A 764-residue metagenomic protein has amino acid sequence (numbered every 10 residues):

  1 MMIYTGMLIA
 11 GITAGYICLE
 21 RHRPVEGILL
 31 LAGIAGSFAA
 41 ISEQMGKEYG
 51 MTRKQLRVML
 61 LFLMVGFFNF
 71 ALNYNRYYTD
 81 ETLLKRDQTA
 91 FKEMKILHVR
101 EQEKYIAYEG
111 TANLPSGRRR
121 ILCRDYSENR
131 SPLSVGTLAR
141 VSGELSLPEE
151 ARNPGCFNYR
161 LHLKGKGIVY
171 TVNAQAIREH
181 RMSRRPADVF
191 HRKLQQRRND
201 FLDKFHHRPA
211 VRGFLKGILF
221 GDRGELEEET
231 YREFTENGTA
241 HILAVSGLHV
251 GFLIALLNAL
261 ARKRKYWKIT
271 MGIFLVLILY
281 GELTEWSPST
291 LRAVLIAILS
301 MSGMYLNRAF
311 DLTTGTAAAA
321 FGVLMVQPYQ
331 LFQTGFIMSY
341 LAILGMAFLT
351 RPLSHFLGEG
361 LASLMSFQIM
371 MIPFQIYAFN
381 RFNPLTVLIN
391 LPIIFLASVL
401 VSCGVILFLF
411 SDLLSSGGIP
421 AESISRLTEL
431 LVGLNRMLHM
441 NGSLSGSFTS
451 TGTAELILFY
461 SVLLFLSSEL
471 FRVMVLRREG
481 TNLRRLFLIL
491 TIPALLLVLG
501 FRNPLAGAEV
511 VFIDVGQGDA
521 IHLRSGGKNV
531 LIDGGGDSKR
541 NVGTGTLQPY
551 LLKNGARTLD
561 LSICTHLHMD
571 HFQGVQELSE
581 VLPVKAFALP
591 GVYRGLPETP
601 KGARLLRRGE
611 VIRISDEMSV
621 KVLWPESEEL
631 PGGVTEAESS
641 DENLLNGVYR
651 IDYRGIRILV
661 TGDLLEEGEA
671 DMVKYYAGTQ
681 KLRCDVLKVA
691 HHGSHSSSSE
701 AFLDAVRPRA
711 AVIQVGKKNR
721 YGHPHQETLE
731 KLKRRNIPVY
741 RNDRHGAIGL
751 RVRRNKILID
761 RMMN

Functional and structural regions predicted by a protein language model:
M1-T82, F190, R292, V473-E479 (+1 more regions): N-terminal leader/targeting segments
I3, S42-T52, E229-V387, T449-L505 (+4 more regions): Hydrophobic alpha-helical transmembrane segments in multi-pass membrane proteins
L63-H241, V473, G545, P549-L552 (+5 more regions): Membrane-interface helix/helix-cap signal primarily in integral membrane proteins
A151-R152, K528-L567, L665-K681: Pre-active-site segment of Zn-dependent metallo-hydrolases
G167-I296, M301, V511, A586 (+3 more regions): Aromatic-rich juxtamembrane segments at the membrane interface
M346-G452, R709-Q714: Alpha-helical transmembrane segments of multi-pass integral membrane proteins
V405, L505-Y550, E642-L665: Conserved beta-strand hairpin/beta-sheet module of binuclear metal-dependent hydrolase folds, prominently
G543, T565, M569, Q573-L578 (+1 more regions): Active-site-proximal loop/helix segments of hydrolase catalytic cores
